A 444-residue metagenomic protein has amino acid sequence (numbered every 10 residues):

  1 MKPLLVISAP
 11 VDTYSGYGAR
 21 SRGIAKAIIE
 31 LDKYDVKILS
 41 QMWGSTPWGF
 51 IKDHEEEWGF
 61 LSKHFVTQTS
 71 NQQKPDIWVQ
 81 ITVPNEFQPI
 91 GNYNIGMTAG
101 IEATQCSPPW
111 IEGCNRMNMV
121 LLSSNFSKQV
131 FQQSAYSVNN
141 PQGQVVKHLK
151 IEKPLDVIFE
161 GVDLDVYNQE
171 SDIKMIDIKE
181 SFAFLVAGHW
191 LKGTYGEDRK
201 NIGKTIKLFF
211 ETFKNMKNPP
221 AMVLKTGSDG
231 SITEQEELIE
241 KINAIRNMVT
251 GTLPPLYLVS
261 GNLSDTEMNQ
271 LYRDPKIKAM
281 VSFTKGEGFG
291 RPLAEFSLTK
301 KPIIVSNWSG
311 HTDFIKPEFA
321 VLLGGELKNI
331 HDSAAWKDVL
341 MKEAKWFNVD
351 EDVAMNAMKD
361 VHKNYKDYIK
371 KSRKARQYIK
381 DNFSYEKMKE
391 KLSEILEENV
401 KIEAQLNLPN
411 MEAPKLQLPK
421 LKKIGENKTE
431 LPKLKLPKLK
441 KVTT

Functional and structural regions predicted by a protein language model:
M1-K74, A221, E390-I395, K440-T444: N-terminal pre-catalytic "stem/leader" segment of glycosyltransferase-like enzymes
V6-S8, S45-F131: Extended catalytic core of nucleotide-activated donor transferases of GT-like folds
R20-R22, K26-A27, D35, L164-E267: Conserved catalytic-core segment of nucleotide-activated headgroup transferases in glycan assembly
M119-Q169, L406: Donor nucleotide-sugar binding/catalytic pocket of nucleotide-sugar-dependent glycosyltransferases
Q270-G288, K301: Acidic donor-binding loop of glycosyltransferase active sites
P302-V305, V321-L322: Short hydrophobic beta-strand element within catalytic cores of glycosyltransferases and related nucleotide-activated
T312-D360: Change "using UDP/GDP/dTDP sugars" to "using nucleotide sugars
V353, D360, D367-D381: A short, well-ordered alpha-helix in the C-terminal region of glycosyltransferases
